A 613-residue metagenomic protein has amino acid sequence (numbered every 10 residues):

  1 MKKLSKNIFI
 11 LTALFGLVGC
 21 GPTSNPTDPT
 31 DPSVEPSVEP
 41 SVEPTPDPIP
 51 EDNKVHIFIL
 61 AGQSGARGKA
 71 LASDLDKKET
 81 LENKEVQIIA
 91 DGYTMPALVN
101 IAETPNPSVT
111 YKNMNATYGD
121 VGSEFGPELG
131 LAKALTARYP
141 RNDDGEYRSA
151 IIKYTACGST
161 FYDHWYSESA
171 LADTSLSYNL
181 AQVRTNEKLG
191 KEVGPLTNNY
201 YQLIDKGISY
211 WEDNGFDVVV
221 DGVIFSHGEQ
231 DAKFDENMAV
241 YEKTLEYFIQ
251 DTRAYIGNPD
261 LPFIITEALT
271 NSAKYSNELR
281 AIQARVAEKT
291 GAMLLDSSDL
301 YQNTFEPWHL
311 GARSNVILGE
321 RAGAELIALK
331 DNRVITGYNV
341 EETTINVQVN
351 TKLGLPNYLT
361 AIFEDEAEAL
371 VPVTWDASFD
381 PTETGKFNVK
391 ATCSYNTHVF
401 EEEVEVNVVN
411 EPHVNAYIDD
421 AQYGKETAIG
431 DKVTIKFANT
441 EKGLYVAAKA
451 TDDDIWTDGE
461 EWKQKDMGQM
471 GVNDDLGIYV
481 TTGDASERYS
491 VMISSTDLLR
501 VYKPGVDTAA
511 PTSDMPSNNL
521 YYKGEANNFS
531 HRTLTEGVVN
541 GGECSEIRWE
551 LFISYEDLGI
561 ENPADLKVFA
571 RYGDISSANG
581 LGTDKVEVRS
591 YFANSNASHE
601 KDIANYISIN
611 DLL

Functional and structural regions predicted by a protein language model:
G16-E51: Bacterial Sec-dependent N-terminal signal peptides
P48-N332: Cell-envelope and extracellular/periplasmic
V334-A367: Solvent-exposed, low-complexity, repeat-rich "mucin-like" stalks and linkers
D365-F400, V404: Serine/threonine-rich, repeat-prone extracellular segments and beta-strand-based repeat modules of secreted/surface
V406-N410: Interdomain boundary/hinge segments at the C-termini of tandem beta-sandwich modules
A416, G443-T451, R548-Y555: Short, well-ordered beta-strand segments enriched in hydrophobic/aromatic residues
Y423-A509, I575-S577: Surface-exposed, glycine/proline- and aromatic-rich loop segments on solvent-exposed faces across compartments
S490-E546: Glycine-aromatic-enriched beta-strand/loop faces of beta-sandwich-type recognition domains, especially lectin-like
